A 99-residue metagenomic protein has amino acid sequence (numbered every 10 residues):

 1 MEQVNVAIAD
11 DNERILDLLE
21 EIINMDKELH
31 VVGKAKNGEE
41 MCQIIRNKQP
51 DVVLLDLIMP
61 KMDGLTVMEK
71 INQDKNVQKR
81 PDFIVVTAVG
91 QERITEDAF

Functional and structural regions predicted by a protein language model:
A9-D10, A35, V53: Conserved sequence signature across two-component system core domains
N12-G33: Two-component/phosphorelay signaling modules centered on CheY-like receiver
N37-E40, D63-E69: Acidic catalytic/metal-coordinating carboxylates
R46-K48, N72-R80: Conserved phosphotransfer cores of two-component systems
K48-L54: Active-site beta3 strand of CheY-like receiver
M59: Receiver (REC) domain active-site loop signature in two-component systems and cognate sites in sensor histidine kinases
T66, G90-F99: Alpha4 helix (beta4-alpha4-beta5 surface) of REC/receiver domains from two-component response regulators
